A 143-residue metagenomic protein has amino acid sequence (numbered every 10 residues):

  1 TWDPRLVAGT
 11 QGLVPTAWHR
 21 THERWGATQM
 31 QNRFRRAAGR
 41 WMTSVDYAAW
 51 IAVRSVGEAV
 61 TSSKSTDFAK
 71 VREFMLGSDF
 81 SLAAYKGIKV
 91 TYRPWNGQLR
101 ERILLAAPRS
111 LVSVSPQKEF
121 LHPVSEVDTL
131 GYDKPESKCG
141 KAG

Functional and structural regions predicted by a protein language model:
T1-G143: Extracytosolic ligand-binding ectodomains
